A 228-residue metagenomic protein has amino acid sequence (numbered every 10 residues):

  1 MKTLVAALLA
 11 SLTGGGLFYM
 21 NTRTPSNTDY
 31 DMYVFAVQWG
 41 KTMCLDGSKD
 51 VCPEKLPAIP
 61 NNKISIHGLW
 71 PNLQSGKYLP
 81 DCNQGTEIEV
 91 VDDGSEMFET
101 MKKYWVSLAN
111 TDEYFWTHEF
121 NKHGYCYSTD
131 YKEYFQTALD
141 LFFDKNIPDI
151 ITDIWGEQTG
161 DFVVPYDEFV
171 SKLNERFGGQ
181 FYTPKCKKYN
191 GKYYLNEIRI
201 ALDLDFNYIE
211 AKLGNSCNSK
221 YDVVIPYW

Functional and structural regions predicted by a protein language model:
M1, F35, I64-W70, F120 (+2 more regions): Generic hydrophobic secondary-structure signal
M1-S11: Classical eukaryotic N-terminal signal peptides for Sec-dependent ER targeting/secretion, especially the positively
A7, N72-G76, C126: A generic structural micro-environment signature that highlights single residues at secondary-structure boundaries
A7-L9, N61, G179: Exposed boundary/loop context
L9-S26: N-terminal signal peptide
N21-T24, F98-W228: C-terminal, well-folded lobe of enzymatic/effector domains
R23-A109: Betabetaalpha-Me/HNH-type nuclease active-site subdomain
